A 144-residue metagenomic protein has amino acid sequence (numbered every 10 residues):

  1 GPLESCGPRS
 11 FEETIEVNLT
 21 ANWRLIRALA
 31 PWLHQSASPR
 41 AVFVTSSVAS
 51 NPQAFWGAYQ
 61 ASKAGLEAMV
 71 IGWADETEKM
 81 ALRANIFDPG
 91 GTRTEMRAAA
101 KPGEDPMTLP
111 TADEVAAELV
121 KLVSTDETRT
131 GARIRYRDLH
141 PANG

Functional and structural regions predicted by a protein language model:
G1, L82, D88-A100: Short beta-loop-alpha junction of Rossmann-like oxidoreductase domains
P2-P8, H34, S38-K79, G91: Catalytic loop of short-chain dehydrogenase/reductase
C6, T14-I15: A hydrophobic alpha-helix adjacent to the NAD(P)-binding/active-site core of NAD(P)-dependent oxidoreductases, strongly
T14, W23, Y59: Catalytic tyrosine of NAD(P)H-dependent dehydrogenase/reductases that use a Tyr as the general acid/base
I26-R27, I71: A short, exposed helix-loop element centered on a Lys and neighboring polar residues
I86-F87, T94, P102-G144: C-terminal helical subdomain
